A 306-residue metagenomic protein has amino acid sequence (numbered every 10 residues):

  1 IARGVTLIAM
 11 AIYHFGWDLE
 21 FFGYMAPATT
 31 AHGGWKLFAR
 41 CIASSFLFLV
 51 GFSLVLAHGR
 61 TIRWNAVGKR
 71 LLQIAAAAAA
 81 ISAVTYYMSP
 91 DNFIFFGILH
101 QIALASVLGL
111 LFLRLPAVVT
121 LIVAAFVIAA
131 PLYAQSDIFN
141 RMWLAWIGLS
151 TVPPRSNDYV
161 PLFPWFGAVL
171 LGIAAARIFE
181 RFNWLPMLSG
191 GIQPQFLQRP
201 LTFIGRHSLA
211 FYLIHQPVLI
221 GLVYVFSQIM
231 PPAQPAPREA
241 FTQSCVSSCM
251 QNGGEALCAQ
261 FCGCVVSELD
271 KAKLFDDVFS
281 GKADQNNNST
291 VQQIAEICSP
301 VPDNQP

Functional and structural regions predicted by a protein language model:
I1-P306: Alpha-helical transmembrane segments and their immediate juxtamembrane cytosolic regions
